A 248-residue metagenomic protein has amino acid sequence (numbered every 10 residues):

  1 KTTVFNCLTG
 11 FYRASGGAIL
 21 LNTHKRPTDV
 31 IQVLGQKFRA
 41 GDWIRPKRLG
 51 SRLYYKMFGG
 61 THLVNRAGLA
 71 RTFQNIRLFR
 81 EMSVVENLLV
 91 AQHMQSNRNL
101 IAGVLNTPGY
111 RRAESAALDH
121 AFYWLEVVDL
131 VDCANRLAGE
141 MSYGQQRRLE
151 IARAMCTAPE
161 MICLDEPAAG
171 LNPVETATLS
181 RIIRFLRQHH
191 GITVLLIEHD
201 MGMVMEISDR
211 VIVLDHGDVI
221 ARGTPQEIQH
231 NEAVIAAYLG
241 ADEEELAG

Functional and structural regions predicted by a protein language model:
K1-G248: Glycine-rich phosphate-binding loops of nucleotide-dependent enzymes
